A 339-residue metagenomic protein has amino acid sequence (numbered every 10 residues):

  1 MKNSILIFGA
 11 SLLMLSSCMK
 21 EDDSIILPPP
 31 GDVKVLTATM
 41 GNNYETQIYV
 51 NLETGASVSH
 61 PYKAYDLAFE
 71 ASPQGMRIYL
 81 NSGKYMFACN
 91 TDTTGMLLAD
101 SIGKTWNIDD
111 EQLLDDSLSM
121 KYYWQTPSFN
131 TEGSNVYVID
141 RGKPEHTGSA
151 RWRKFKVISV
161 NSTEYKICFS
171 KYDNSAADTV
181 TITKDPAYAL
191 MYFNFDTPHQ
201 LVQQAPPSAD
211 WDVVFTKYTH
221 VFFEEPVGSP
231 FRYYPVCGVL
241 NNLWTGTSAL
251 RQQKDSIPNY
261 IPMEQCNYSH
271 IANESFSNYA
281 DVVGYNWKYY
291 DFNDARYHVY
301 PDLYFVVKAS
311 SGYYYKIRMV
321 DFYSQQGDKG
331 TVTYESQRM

Functional and structural regions predicted by a protein language model:
K2-G9: Sec-dependent signal peptide recognition, specifically the positively charged N-region followed immediately by
M14-S17: C-terminal motif of bacterial Sec signal peptides marking the signal peptidase cleavage site
M19-M339: Surface-exposed, beta-sheet-biased, low-hydrophobicity segments with strongly acidic/polar composition
